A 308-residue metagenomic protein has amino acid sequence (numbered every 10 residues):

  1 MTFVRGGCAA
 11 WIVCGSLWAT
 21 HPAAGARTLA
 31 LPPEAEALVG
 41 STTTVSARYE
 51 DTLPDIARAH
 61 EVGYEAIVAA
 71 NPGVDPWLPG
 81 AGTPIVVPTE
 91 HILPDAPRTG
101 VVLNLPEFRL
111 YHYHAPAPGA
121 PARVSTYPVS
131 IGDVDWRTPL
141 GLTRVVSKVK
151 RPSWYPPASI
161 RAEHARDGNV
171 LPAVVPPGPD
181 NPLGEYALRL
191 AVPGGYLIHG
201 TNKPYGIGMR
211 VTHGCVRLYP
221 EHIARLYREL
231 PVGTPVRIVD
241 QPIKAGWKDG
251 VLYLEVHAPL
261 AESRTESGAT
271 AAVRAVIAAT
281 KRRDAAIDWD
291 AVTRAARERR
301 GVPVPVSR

Functional and structural regions predicted by a protein language model:
M1-V4: N-terminal secretory signal peptides that target proteins for export/translocation
G7-T20: Bacterial N-terminal signal peptides
T20-T28: Sec/Tat signal peptide C-region and signal peptidase I cleavage site
T28-E61: Primarily a LysM-type cell-wall glycan-binding module
R48-L78, A122-R123: LysM (lysin motif) carbohydrate-binding repeats in extracellular/periplasmic proteins that recognize
E50, G80-I85, G233-V236: Loop/turn positions that initiate beta-strands
G63-E65, G80-P152, P156, A258-A261 (+1 more regions): Cell wall/extracellular polymer interaction/catalysis modules
I160-R308: Exported/periplasmic cell-wall-interacting domains
